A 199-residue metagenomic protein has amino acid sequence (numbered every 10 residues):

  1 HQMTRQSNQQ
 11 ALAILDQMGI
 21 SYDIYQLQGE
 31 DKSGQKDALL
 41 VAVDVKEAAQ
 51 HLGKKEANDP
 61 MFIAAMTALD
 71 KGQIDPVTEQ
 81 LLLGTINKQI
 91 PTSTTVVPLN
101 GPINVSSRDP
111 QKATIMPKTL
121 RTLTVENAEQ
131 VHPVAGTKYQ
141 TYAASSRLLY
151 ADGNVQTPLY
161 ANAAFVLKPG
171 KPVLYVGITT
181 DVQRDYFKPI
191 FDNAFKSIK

Functional and structural regions predicted by a protein language model:
H1-M3, K168-K199: Surface-exposed amphipathic alpha-helical segments
Q2-A13: Short acidic, Gly/Pro-enriched loop/turn segments at secondary-structure junctions
Q6, V43-A48, K196-K199: Short beta-strand-to-coil "C-cap" segments at the C-terminal boundary of structured domains/repeats, marking
I14-D16, S21-D23, G29-A164: Signature of long, low-cysteine stretches enriched in small and polar/charged residues
